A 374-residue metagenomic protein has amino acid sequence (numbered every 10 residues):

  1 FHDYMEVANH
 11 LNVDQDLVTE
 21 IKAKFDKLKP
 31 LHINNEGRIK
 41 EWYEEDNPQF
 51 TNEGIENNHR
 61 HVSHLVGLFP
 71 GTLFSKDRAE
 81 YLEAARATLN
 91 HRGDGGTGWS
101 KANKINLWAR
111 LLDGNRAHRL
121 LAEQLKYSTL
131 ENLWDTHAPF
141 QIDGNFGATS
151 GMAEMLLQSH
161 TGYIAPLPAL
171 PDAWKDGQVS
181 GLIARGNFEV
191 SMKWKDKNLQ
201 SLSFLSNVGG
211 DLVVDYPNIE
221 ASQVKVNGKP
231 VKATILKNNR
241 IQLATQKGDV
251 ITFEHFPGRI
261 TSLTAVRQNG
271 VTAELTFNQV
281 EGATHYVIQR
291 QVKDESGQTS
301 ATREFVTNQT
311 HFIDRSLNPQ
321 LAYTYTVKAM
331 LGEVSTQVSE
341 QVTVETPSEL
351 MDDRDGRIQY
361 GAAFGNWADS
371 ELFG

Functional and structural regions predicted by a protein language model:
H2, E6-I164, W174-G177, Q200: Active-site core of glycosidic bond-cleaving carbohydrate-active enzymes
N115-F256: Non-catalytic C-terminal accessory modules of carbohydrate-active enzymes
Q223-K225, H285-Q289: Beta-strand signatures of extracellular beta-sandwich domains
L243-T245, Q279, D314-P319: Short, flexible loop/turn segments at beta-strand junctions in immunoglobulin-like and fibronectin type III
P257-G282, P319, L331-E349: Pro/Thr/Ser/Gly-rich low-complexity, intrinsically disordered linker/stalk tracts
V287-Q320, G332-V338: Recognizes extended acidic, P/S/T-rich segments that occur within or adjacent to Ig-like beta-sandwich modules
P347-F373: Extracellular carbohydrate-recognition regions
